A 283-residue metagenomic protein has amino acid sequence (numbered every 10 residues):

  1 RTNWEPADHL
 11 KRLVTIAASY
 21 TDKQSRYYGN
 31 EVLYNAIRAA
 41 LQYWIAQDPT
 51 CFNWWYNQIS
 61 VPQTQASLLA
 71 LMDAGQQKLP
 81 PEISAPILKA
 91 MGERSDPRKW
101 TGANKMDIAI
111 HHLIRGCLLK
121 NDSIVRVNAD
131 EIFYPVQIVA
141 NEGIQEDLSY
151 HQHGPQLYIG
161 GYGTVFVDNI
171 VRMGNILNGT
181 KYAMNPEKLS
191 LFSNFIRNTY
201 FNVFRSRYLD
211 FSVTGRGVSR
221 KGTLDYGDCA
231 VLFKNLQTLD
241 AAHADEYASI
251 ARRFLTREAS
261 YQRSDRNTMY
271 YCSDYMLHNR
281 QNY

Functional and structural regions predicted by a protein language model:
R1-Y226: Aromatic-lined, polymer-binding surfaces characteristic of secreted/periplasmic polysaccharide-degrading enzymes
G215-R253: Charged, compositionally biased non-catalytic regions
A241-Y283: Catalytic and substrate-binding regions of extracellular carbohydrate-active enzymes, especially polysaccharide lyases
